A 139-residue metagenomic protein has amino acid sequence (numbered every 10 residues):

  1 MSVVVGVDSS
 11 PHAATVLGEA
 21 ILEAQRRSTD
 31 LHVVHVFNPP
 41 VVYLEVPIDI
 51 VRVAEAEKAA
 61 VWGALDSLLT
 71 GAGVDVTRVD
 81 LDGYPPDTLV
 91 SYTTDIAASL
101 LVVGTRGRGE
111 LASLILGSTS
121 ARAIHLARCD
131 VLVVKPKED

Functional and structural regions predicted by a protein language model:
M1-P47: Small/aliphatic-rich secondary-structure junction motif
V34, T77-L81, L132: General small-molecule cofactor/ligand-binding pocket signal
H35-A60, T88: Acidic, proline/glycine-rich short linear motifs
I48-R52, D95-I96, T119-S120: Short, hinge-like loop/turn segments at secondary-structure boundaries
L69-L101, E138-D139: Structural beta-alpha unit
A72, T119, A127-R128: Short, structured coil segments at secondary-structure junctions
L100-R122, P136: Glycine-rich, Arg-bearing micro-motifs that act as flexible, cationic patches
